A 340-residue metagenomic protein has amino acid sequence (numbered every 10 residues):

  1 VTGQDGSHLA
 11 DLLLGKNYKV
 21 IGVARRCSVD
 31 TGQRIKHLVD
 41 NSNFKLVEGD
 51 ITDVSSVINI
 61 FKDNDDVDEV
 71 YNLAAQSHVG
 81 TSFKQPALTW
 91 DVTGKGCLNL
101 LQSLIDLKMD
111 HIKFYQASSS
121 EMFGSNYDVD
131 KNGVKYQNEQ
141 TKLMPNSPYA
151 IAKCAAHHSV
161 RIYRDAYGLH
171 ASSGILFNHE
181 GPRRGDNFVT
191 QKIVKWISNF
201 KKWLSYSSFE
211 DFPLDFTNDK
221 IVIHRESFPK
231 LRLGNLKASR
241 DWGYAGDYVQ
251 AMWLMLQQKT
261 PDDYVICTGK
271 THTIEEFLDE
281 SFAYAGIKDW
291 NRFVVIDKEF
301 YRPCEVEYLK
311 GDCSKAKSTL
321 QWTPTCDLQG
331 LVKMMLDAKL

Functional and structural regions predicted by a protein language model:
V1-H179, G246, L256, W322 (+3 more regions): N-terminal Rossmann-like NAD(P)+-binding domain of SDR-like oxidoreductases, especially those catalyzing
L9, L13-V23, G49-T52, V189-I193 (+1 more regions): C-terminal substrate-binding subdomain of Rossmann-fold SDR/epimerase-dehydratase oxidoreductases
V29-T31, G124-N126, P182-R184, T273-E275 (+1 more regions): A short beta-to-alpha transition loop/helix N-cap that caps and shapes the active-site region
M122-G124, M144-P148, S172-K192, D211-D219 (+1 more regions): Flexible, glycine-rich beta-alpha linker
